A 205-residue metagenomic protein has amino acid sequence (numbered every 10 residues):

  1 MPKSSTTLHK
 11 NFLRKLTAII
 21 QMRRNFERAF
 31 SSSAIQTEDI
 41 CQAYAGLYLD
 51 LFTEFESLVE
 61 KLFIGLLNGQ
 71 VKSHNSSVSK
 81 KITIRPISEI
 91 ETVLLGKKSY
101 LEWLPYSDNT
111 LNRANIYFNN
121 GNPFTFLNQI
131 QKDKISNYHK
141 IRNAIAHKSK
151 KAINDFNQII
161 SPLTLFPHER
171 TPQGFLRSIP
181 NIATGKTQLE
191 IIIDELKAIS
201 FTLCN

Functional and structural regions predicted by a protein language model:
M1-L49, T53: Charged alpha-helical initiation segments
L8, K15-A18, M22, P86 (+5 more regions): Alpha-helical structural motif
K10-R24, R28, K61-G65, G69 (+4 more regions): Charged/polar, solvent-exposed surface patches and flexible loops
R23, E27, L51, F55-V59 (+3 more regions): A structural signal for well-ordered alpha-helices, especially hydrophobic packing surfaces of coiled-coils
R24-E27, S31, H74-N75, E102 (+2 more regions): Residue-level signal for secondary-structure boundary elements
S31-A34, E38, N112-K197, F201-N205: Charge-enriched, short contiguous segments at helix-coil
I40-A43, L47-I141: Helix-loop junctions and short alpha-helical segments
